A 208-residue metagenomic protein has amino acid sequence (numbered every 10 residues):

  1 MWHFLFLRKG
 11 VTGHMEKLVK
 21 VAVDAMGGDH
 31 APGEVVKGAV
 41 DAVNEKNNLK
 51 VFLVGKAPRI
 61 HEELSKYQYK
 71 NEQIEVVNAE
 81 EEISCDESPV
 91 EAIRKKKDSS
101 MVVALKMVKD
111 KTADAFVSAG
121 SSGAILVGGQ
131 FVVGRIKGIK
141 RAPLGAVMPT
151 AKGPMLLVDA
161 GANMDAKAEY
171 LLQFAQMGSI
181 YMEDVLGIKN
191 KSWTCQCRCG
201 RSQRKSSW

Functional and structural regions predicted by a protein language model:
M15-H61: N-terminal phosphate-binding or glycine-rich loops at protein starts, especially the Walker A/P-loop of NTPases
D24, L53-V54, V77, S118-G120 (+3 more regions): Short beta-strand segments
A25-A31, M101, K106-V127: Glycine/serine-rich anion-binding loops at beta->alpha junctions that coordinate negatively charged ligand groups
G33, K46, K50-F52, P58 (+1 more regions): Glycine-rich phosphate/diphosphate-binding loop of Rossmann-like nucleotide-binding domains
V43-N47, L64-Q73, L186: Short helix-capping segments at alpha-helix termini
Y69-A113: Phosphate/nucleotide-donor binding subsite
V127-A160: Short, acidic/small-residue loops that bind anionic groups at enzyme active sites
